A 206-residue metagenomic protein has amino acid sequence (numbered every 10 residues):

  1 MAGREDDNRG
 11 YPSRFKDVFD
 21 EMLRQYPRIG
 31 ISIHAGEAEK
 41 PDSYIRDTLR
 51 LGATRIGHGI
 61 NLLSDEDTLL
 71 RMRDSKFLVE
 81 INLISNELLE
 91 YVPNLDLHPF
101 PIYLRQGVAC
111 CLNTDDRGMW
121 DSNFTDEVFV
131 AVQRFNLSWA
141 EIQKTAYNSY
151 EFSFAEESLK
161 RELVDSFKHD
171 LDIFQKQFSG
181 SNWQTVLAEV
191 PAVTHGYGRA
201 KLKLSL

Functional and structural regions predicted by a protein language model:
M1, I31-H34, I56-G57, V79-I81 (+1 more regions): Hydrophobic faces of well-ordered beta-strands that scaffold small-molecule active sites in alpha/beta enzyme cores
M1-R4, N182: Extended substrate/RNA-proximal surfaces in nucleic-acid metabolism proteins
G3-D7, E37-E39, I60-S64, L83-E87 (+1 more regions): Active-site-proximal loop/turn and secondary-structure-junction residues that shape catalytic pockets, frequently
D7-G52, L63-F77, N94-A109, L137: Histidine/acidic residue-rich metal-binding segments in metalloenzymes
I56-G59, I142-K144: A short, conserved beta-to-alpha structural element at the edge of catalytic cores that scaffolds binding
I81-N82, Y91: Intrinsically disordered, low-complexity regions enriched in proline, serine, glycine and charged residues
P93-S149, S153-A155, E162: Flexible, acidic glycine-rich loops studded with aromatic residues
D126, N136-L206: Mid-to-C-terminal alpha-helical segments outside catalytic/metal-binding sites
